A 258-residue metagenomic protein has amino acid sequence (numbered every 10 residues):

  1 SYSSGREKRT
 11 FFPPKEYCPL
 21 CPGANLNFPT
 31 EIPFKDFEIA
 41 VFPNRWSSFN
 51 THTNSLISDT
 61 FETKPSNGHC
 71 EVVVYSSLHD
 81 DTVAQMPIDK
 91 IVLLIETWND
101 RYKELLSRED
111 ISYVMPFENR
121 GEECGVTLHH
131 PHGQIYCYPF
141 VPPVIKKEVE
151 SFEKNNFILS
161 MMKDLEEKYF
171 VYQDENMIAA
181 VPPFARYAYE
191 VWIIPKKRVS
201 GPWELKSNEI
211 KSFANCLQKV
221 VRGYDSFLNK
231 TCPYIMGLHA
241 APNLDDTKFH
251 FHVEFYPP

Functional and structural regions predicted by a protein language model:
S1-H130, Y136-E204, N208, V221-H239 (+1 more regions): Active-site microenvironments that recognize anionic phosphate/pyrophosphate groups
I210-C216: Gly/Ser/Thr-rich active-site loops/lids in small-molecule metabolic enzymes that frequently grip phosphoryl groups
